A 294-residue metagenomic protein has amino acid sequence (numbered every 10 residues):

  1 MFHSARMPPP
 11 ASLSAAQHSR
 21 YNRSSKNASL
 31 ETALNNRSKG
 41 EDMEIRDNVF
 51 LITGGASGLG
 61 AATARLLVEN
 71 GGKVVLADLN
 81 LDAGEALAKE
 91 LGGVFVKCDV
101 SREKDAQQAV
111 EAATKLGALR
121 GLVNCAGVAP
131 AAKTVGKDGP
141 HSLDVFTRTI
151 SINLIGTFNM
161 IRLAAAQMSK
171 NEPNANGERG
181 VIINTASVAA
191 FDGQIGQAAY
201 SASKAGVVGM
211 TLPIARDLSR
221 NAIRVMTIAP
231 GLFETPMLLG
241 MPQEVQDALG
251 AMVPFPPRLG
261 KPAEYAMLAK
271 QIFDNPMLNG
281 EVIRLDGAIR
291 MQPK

Functional and structural regions predicted by a protein language model:
E44-V75: Canonical Rossmann dinucleotide-binding motif of NAD(H)/NADP(H)-dependent dehydrogenases/reductases, specifically
V128, G139-N159, I183, V207: Catalytic Tyr-X3-Lys loop
A129-T147, A166, K170-N176, G196-A199 (+1 more regions): Conserved mid-core segment of classical short-chain dehydrogenase/reductases
S151, E244-E264: Catalytic Tyr-x(3-8)-Lys segment
I161, S203, T211: Active-site helix of classical SDR
A166, A215-D217: Alpha-helical segment proximal to the catalytic Tyr-Lys
S187: Residue(s) in the substrate-gating loop at a strand-loop-helix junction that position the organic substrate next
K261-L285, R290: C-terminal substrate-recognition "lid" of short-chain dehydrogenase/reductases
